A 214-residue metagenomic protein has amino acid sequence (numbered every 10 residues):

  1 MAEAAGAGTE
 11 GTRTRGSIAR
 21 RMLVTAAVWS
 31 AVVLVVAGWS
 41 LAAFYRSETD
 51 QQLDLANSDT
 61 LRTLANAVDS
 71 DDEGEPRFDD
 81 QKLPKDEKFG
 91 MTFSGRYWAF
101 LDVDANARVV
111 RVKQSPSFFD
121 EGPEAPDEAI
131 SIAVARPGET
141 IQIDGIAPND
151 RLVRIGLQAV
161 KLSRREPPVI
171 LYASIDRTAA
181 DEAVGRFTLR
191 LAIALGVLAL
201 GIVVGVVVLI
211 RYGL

Functional and structural regions predicted by a protein language model:
A2-A7, T12, S70, M91 (+1 more regions): Compositionally biased, low-complexity repeat tracts
A2-E3, K113-R190: Extracytoplasmic
E3-A56, K161-L214: Alpha-helical transmembrane segments of membrane proteins, especially the N-terminal anchoring helices and early TM
A19, G95, T140, L152 (+1 more regions): Short coil/loop residues immediately preceding or within conserved phosphate-binding loops of NTP-utilizing enzyme
S58, R62, N66-A67, E75-N149: Extracytoplasmic ligand-binding sensor domains of the Cache superfamily
V68-D72, R164: A general structural signal marking secondary-structure boundaries and capping sites
D71-E75, A194: Short, polar/charged, Gly/Pro-enriched helix-capping and turn/loop motifs at alpha-helix termini and inter-helix linkers
